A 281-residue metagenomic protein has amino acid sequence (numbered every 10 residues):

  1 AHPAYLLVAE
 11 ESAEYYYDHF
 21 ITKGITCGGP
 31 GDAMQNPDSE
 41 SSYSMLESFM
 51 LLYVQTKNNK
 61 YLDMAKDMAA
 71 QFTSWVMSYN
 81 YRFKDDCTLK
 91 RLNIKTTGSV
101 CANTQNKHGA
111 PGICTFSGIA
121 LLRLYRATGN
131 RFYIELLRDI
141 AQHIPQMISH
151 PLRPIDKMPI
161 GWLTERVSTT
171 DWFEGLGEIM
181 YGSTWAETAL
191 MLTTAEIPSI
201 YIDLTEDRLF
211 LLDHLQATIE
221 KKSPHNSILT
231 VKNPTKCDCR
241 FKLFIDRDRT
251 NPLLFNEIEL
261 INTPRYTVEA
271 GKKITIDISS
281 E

Functional and structural regions predicted by a protein language model:
A1-P234, I245-R247: Glycan-recognition and catalytic cores of secretory/periplasmic carbohydrate-active enzymes
L212-E281: C-terminal beta-sandwich/jelly-roll accessory domains of carbohydrate-active enzymes
